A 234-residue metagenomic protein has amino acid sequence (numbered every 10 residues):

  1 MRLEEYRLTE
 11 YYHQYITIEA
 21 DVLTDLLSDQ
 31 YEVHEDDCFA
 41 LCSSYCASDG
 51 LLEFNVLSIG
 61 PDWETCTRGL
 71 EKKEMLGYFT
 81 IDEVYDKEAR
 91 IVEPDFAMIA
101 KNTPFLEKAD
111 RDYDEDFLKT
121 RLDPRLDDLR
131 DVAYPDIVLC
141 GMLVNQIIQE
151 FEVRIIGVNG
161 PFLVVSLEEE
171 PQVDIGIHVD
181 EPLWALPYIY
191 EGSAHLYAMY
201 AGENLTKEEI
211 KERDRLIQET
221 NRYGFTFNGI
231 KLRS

Functional and structural regions predicted by a protein language model:
M1-E152, N159-S234: Mixed-charge, low-complexity intrinsically disordered regions
